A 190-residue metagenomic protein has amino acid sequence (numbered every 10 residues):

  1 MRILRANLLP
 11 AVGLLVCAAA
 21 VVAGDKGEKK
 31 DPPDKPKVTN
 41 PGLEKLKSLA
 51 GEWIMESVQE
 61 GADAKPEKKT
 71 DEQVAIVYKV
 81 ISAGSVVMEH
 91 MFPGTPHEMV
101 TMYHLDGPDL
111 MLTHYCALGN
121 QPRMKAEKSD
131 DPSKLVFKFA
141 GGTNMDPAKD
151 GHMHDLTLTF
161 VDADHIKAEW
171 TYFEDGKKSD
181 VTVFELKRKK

Functional and structural regions predicted by a protein language model:
M1-A11: Bacterial N-terminal signal peptides that target proteins for export
I3, V21-V22: Short hydrophobic transmembrane-like helices used for membrane targeting/insertion
P10-A19: Bacterial N-terminal signal peptides
G24-K190: Hydrophobic small-molecule pocket/channel-lining residues, especially in calycin-type beta-barrels
